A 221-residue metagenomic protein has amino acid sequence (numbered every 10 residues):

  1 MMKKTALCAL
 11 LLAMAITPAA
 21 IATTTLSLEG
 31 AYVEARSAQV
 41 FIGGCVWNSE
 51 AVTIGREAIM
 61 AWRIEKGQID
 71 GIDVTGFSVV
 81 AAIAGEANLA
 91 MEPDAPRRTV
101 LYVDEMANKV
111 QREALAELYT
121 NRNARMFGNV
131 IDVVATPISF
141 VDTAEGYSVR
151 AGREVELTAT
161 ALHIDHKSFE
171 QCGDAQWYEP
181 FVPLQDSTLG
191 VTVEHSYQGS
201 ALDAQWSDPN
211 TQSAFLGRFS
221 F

Functional and structural regions predicted by a protein language model:
M1-A9: Bacterial N-terminal signal peptides that target proteins for export
K3-K4, K66, K109, K167: Context-gated lysine
C8-T17: Bacterial N-terminal signal peptides
A20: Acidic/polar, glycine-anchored loop/turn motif associated with catalytic or activation segments that engage anionic
T23-V103: N-terminal Sec/ER secretory leader and immediately downstream segment of secreted/extracellular precursors
Y102-F219: Mature, soluble, non-transmembrane domains
